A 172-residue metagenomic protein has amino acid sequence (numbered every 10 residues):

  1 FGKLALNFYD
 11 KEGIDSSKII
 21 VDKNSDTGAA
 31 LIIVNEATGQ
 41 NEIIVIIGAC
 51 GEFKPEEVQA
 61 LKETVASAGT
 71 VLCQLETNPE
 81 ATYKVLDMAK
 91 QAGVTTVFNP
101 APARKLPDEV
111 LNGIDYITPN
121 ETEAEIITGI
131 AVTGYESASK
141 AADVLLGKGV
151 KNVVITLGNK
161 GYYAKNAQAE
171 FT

Functional and structural regions predicted by a protein language model:
F1-G69, D87: Conserved N-terminal subdomain of the carbohydrate kinase-like
F1-K3, E80, R104-L106: Short, charged/polar "capping" segments at the starts of alpha-helices and the immediately preceding loops
G13, N35, E76, G113 (+1 more regions): Conserved functional loop/turn residues at catalytic and ligand-binding sites
E42, E76, E121-E123: Acidic-residue sensor for enzyme active/binding pockets
V58, T82, A138: Aromatic/hydrophobic pocket-lining residues that form the small-molecule binding cavity in soluble enzyme cores
C73-L75, N99: Glycine- and other small-residue-rich loops at beta-strand/loop junctions that grip anionic moieties
E76-Y83: Active-site-adjacent beta->alpha loops and helix N-cap segments on the catalytic face of soluble alpha/beta enzymes
M88-F171: Conserved phosphate/ATP/ADP-binding segment of small-molecule kinases
